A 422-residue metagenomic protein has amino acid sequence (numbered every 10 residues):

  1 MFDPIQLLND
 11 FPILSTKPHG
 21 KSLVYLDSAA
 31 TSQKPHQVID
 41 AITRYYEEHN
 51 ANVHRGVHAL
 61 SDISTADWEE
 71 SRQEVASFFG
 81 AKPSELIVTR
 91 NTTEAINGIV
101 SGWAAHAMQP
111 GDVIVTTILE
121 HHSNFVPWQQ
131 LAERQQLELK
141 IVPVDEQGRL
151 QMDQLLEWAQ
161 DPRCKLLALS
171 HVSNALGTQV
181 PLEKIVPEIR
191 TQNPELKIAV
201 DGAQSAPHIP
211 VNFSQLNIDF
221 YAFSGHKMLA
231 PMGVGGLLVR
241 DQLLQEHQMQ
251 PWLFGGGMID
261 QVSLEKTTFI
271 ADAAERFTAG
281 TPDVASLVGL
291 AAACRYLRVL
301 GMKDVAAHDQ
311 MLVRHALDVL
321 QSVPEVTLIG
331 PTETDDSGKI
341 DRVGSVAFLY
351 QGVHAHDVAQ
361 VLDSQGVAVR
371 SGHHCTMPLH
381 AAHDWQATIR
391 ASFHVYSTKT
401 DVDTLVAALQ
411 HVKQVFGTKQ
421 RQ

Functional and structural regions predicted by a protein language model:
M1-Q422: Pyridoxal 5′-phosphate
